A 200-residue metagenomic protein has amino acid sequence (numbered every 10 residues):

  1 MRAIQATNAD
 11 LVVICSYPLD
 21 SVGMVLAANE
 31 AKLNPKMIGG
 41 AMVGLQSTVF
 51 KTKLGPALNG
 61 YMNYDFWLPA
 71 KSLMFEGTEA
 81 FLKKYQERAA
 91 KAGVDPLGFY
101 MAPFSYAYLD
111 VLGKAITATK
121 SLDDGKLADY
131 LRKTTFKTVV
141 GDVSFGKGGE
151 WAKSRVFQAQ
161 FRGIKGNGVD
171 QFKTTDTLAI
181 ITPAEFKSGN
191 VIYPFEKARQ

Functional and structural regions predicted by a protein language model:
M1-K32, S72-A80: Extracellular/periplasmic Venus flytrap/periplasmic-binding protein
R2, A6, V22, L26 (+6 more regions): Solvent-exposed, polar/charged alpha-helical surfaces in well-ordered, non-transmembrane soluble domains, broadly
T7-N8, N34, A57, T134: Structured helix-beta-strand junction loops
A28-Y106, T117, L122, T175 (+1 more regions): Extracellular/periplasmic periplasmic-binding protein-like sensory domains
D95-Y106, A128, V140-K147: Short catalytic/ligand-gating loop segments at beta-alpha or beta-beta junctions within enzyme catalytic domains
T117-K137: Polar, surface-exposed loop/tail segments that function as active-site lids or cofactor/substrate-recognition elements
R132-Q200: Solvent-exposed, acidic/polar segments of extracytosolic/periplasmic ligand-binding ectodomains
